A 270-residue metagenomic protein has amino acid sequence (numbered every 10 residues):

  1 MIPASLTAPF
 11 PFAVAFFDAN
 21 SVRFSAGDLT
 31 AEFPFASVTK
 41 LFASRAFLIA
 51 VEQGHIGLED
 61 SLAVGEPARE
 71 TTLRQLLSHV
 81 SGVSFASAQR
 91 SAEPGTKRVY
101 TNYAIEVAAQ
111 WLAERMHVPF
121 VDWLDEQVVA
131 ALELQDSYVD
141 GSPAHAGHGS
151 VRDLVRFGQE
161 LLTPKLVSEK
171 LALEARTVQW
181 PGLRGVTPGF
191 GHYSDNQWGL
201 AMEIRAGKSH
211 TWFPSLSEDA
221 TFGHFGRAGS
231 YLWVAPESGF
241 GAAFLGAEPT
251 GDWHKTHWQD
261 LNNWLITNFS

Functional and structural regions predicted by a protein language model:
M1-A26, T30-P34, G65, T96-K97 (+3 more regions): Catalytic loop of the DD-peptidase/beta-lactamase superfamily, centered on the K-T-G motif and neighboring
F12, S37-V38, F42-A46: Short N-terminal amphipathic alpha-helix/helix-capping patch enriched in small hydrophobics with frequent Ser/Thr
F35-V38, A50-R90, Y103, Q110 (+2 more regions): Active-site helix/loop module of the DD-peptidase/beta-lactamase fold, centered on the serine-lysine SxxK catalytic
T39, A43, T72, S230: Ser/Thr-centric signal marking residues that sit in or immediately flank functional binding/regulatory motifs
F42-R45, Y103-Q110, R152-R156: Well-ordered alpha-helical segments within folded domains of soluble proteins
R45-A46, E106, Y231-P236: Short C-terminal domain-edge/linker segments immediately following a structured domain
R45-I49, E174: Residues within well-formed alpha-helices
